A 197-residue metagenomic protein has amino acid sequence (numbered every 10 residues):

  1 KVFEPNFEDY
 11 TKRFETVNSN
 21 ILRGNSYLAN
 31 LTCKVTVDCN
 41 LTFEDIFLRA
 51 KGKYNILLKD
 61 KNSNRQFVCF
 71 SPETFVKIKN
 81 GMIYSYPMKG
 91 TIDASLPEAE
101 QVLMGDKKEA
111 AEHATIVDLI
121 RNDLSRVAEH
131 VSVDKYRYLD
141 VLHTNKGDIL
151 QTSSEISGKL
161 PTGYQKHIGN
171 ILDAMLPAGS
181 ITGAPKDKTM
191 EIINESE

Functional and structural regions predicted by a protein language model:
K1-E197: Extended alpha-helical targeting/anchoring segments, especially N-terminal organellar/secretory targeting helices
